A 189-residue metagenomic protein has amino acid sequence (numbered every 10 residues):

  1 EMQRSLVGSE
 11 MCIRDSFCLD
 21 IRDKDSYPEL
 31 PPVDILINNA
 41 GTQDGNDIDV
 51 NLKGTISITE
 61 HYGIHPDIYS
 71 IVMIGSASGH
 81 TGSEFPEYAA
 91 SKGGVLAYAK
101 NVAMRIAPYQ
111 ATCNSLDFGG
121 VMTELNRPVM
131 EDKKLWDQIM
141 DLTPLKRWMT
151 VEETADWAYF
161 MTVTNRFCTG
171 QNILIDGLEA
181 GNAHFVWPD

Functional and structural regions predicted by a protein language model:
E1-I13: Single conserved hydrophobic/aromatic residue that forms the stacking wall/gate of nucleotide- or nucleobase-binding
N39-Q43, L178: Conserved NAD(P)H cofactor-binding loop of Rossmann-fold oxidoreductase domains
S70-P108, G120-V121: Catalytic loop of short-chain dehydrogenase/reductase
A107, T112, C168-Q171: Short, small/polar-rich loop/turn modules that mediate ligand/substrate recognition or access, typified
D117-P128: Short, flexible catalytic-loop segment of classical short-chain dehydrogenase/reductase
K133-E152: Catalytic Tyr-x(3-8)-Lys segment
R147-I175, A180: C-terminal substrate-recognition "lid" of short-chain dehydrogenase/reductases
